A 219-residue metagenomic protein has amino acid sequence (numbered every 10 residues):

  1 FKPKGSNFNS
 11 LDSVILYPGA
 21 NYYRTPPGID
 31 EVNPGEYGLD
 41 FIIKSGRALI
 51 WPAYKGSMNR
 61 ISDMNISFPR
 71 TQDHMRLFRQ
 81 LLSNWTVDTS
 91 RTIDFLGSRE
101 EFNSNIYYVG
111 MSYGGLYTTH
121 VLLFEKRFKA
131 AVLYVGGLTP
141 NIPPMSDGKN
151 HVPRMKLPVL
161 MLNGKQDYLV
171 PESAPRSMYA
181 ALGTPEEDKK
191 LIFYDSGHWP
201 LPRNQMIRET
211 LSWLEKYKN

Functional and structural regions predicted by a protein language model:
F1-S10: Short beta-strand-to-loop junctions in surface cap/lid or active-site-entrance loops
N9, S67-S112: Gly/Ser-rich "nucleophile elbow"/oxyanion-hole loop immediately N-terminal to the catalytic nucleophile in hydrolases
N9-N21: Short beta-strand element of the alpha/beta-hydrolase
A20-V87: Cap/lid segment of the alpha/beta-hydrolase catalytic domain
M145-G148, L157, P171-A181: Short alpha-helix in the alpha/beta-hydrolase fold that links the catalytic acid
M155, M161-N163, D167: Short beta-strand/loop motif that positions the catalytic acidic residue of the alpha/beta-hydrolase fold
K165-V170, W199-P200: Acidic catalytic loop of the alpha/beta-hydrolase fold
T184-N219: C-terminal catalytic histidine-bearing segment of alpha/beta-hydrolase fold enzymes
